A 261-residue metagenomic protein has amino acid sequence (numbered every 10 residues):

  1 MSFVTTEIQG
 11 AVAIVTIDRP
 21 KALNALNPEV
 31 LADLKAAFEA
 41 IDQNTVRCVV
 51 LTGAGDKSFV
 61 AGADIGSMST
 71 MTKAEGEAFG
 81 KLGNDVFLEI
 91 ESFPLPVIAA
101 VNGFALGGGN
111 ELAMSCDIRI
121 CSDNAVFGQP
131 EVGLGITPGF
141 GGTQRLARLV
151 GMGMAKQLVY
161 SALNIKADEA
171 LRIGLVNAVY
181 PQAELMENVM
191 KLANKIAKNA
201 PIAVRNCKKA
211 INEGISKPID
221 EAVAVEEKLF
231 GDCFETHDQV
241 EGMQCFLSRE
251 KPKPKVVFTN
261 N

Functional and structural regions predicted by a protein language model:
M1-A13, D56, A162-D168, A183 (+1 more regions): C-terminal alpha-helix plus adjacent terminal tail
M1-T52, L88: Conserved CoA-thioester-binding segment of acyl-CoA-metabolizing enzymes
F3, K35, G53-E89, A105 (+2 more regions): Glycine- (often His-adjacent) and acidic-residue-rich active-site loop that binds/positions the CoA thioester
V15, R19, L34, L51 (+6 more regions): Terminal peptide-recognition signature
P20-L23, D56-K57, G62, M68 (+4 more regions): A short, glycine- and basic residue-enriched loop/turn that sits immediately adjacent to a domain's principal
E29-D33, L82, E89, N188 (+2 more regions): Charged catalytic carboxylate motif
E89-I202, D232-T236, E241, F258-N260: Crotonase-fold acyl-CoA enzyme core
